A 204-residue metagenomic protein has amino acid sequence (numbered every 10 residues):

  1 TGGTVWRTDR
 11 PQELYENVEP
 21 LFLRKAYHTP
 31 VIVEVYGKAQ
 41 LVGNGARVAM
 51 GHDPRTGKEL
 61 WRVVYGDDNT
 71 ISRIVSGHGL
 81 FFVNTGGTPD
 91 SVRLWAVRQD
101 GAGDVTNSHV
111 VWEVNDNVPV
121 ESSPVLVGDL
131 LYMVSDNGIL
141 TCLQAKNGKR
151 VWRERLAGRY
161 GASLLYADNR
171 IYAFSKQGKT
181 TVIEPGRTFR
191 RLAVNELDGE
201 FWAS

Functional and structural regions predicted by a protein language model:
T1-G3, A46-A49, L94-D100: Beta-propeller blade signature
R7-K38, R62-H78, V83-V92, H109-V125 (+2 more regions): Extracytoplasmic beta-rich repeat domains
D9, N44-A46, G86-T88, Q99 (+2 more regions): Short loop/turn segments immediately following the C-termini of beta-strands
D53, P89-R98, N137-L143, Q177-I183: Structural motif
L94, G178-K179, I183-R187, L197-S204: Blade-level signature of beta-propeller repeat domains, shared across WD40, Kelch, NHL, RCC1 and BNR/Asp-box propellers
A96-V105, A145-K146, V182-R190: Short loop/turn segments immediately following beta-strands, especially the blade-tip and inter-blade linker loops
R153-R187: C-terminal hydrophobic structural anchor segments that stabilize assembly/packing rather than catalytic chemistry
